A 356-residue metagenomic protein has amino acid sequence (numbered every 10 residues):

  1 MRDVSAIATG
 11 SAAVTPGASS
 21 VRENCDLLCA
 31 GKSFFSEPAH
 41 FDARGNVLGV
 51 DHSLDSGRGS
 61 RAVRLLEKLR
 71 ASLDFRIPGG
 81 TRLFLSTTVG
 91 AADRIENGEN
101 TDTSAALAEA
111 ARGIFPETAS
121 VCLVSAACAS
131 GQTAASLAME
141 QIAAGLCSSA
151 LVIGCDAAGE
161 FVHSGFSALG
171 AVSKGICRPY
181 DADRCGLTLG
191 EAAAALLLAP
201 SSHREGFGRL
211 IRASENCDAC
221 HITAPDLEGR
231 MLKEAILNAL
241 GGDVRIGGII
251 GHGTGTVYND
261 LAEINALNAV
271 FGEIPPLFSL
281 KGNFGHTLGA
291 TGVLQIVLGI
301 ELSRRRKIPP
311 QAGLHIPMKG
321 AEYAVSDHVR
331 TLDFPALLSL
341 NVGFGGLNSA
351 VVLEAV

Functional and structural regions predicted by a protein language model:
M1-R2, F35-R64, T87-L146, V162-L189 (+1 more regions): Conserved catalytic cysteine-centered active-site region of acyl-thioester-dependent Claisen-condensing enzymes
R2-T15, S19-L48, V172, I176-G248: Condensing-enzyme catalytic core mediating Claisen C-C bond formation in acyl metabolism
D3, L73-S86, E109-V121, A143-L151 (+6 more regions): Structural signature of cysteine-dependent C-C bond-forming condensing enzymes
A8-G10, L28, L83, G131 (+9 more regions): Conserved small-residue
A12-V14, T87-A91, A126-S130, G154-G159 (+5 more regions): Acidic, glycine-rich active-site loops and adjacent beta-strand->loop/helix elements that engage anionic groups
D55-T81: Glycine-rich, N-terminal phosphate-binding loop and its surrounding beta-alpha-beta segment
R94-N97, F161-G165, H221-T223, D260-A262 (+1 more regions): Short acidic, glycine/serine/threonine-rich loops at helix termini
A135-A138, A193-S201, V293-I300: Alpha-helical metal-binding/catalytic segments enriched in His/Glu/Asp
